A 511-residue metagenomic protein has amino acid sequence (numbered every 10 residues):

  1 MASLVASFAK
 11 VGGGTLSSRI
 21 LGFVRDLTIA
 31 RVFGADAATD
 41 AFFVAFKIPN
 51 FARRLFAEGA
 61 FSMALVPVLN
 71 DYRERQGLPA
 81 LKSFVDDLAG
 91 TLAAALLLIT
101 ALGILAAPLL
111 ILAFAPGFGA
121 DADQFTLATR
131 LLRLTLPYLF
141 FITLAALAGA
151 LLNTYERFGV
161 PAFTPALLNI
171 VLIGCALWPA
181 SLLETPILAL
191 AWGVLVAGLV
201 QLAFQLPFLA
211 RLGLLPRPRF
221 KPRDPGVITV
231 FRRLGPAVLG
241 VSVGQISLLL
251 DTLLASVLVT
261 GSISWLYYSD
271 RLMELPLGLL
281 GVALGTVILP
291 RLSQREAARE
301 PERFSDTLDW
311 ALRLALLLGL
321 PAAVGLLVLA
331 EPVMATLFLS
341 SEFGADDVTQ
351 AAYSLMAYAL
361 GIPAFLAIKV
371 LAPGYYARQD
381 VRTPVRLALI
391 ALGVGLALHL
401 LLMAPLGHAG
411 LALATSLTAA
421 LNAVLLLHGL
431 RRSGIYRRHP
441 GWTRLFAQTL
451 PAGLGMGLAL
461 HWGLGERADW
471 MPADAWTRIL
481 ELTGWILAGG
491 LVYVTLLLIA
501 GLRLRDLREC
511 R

Functional and structural regions predicted by a protein language model:
M1-R511: Membrane-embedded alpha-helical bundles of multi-pass transporters/translocases, especially carrier/permease families
